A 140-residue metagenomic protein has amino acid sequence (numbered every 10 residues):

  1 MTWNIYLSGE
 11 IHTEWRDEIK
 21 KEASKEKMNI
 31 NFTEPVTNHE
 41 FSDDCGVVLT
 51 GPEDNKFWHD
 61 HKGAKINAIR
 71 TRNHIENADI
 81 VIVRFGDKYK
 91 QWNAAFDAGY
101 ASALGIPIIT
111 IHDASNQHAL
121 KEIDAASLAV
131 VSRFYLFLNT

Functional and structural regions predicted by a protein language model:
M1-T140: Conserved catalytic or regulatory cores that recognize and/or transform ribose-phosphate-containing ligands
